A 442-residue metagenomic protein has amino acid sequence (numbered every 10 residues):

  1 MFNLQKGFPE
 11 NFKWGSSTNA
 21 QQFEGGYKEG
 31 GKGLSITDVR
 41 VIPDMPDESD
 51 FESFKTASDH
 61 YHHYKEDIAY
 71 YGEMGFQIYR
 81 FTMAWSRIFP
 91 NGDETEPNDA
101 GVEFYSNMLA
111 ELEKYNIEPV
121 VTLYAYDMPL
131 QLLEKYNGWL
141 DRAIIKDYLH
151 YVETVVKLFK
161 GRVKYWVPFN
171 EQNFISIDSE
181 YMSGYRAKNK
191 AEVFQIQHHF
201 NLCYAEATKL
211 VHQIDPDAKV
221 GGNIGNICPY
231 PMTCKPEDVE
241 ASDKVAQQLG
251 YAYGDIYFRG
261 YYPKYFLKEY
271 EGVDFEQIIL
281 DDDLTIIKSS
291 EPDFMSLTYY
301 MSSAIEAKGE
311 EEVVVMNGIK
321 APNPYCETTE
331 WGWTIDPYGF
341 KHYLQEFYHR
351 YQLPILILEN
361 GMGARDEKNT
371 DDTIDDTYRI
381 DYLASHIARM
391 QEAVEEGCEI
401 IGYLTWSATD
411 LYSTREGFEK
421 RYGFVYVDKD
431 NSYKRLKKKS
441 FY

Functional and structural regions predicted by a protein language model:
F2-E48, N91-D93, V102-Y442: Active-site region of glycoside hydrolase catalytic domains
N11-K13, Y61, I78: A common structural microfeature
G33-A69: Aromatic- and Gly/Pro-rich amphipathic surface segment
F54, Y61, G92-T95, A393: Short, flexible active-site loop motifs that bind/organize anionic cofactors or intermediates
D59-E66, M74, M83, A100-N107 (+1 more regions): Generic alpha-helix structural propensity
H63-A84, S289-M295: Catalytic domains of carbohydrate-active enzymes, especially glycoside hydrolases
M74-G101, V121-Y124: Aromatic-lined carbohydrate-binding/catalytic grooves of carbohydrate-active enzymes
